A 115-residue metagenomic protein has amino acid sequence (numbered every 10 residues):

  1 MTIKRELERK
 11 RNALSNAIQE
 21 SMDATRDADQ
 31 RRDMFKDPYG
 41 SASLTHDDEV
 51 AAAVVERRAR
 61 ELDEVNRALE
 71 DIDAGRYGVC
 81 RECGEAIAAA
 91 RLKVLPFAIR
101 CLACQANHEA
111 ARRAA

Functional and structural regions predicted by a protein language model:
M1-A74, V94, R112-A115: Interaction interfaces in information-processing and related assembly proteins
N12, I99, A106: Residue-level detection of the helix-turn-helix DNA-binding "recognition helix"
S43, G78-R81: Short, flexible micro-motifs
A74, E85, A106: Short, conserved catalytic or interaction motifs in soluble domains
Y77, A98: Residues immediately within or flanking Cys/His clusters that coordinate Zn2+ in small zinc-binding modules
C80-C83, C101-C104: Short cysteine-rich clusters marking metal-coordination/redox-active sites
A88, E109: Short functional micro-motifs and their immediate structural scaffolds
